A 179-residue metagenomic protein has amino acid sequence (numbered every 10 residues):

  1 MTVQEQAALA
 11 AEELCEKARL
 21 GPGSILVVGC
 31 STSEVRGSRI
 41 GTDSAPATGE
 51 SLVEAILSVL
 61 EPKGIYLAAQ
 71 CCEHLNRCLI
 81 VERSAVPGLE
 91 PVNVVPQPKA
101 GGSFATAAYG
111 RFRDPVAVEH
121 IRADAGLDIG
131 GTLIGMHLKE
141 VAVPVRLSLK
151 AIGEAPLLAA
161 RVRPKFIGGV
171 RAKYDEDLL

Functional and structural regions predicted by a protein language model:
M1-L26, P46-V59: N-terminal glycine-/serine-/threonine-rich phosphate-binding loop
V3-A7, A45, G49, Q97 (+3 more regions): Generic structural signal for well-ordered, non-membrane alpha-helical segments in soluble metabolic enzymes
E12, E16-R19, L57-I65, Y109-A117 (+1 more regions): Generic secondary-structure signature for well-ordered alpha-helical cores
A18-L20, A100, R146-A151: Solvent-exposed alpha-helices and their adjacent loops that cap or buttress functional pockets in soluble metabolic
S24-G29, L67-A68: Short glycine-rich phosphate-binding loop at a beta-alpha junction
V35-S51, S58-R77, A100: Active-site histidine-anchored catalytic micro-motif
K63-A125, G130: Ligand-binding beta-strand-loop-alpha-helix segment within the catalytic cores of soluble metabolic enzymes
T106, G110-L179: Glycine-rich, aromatic-bearing surface loops/beta-hairpins
